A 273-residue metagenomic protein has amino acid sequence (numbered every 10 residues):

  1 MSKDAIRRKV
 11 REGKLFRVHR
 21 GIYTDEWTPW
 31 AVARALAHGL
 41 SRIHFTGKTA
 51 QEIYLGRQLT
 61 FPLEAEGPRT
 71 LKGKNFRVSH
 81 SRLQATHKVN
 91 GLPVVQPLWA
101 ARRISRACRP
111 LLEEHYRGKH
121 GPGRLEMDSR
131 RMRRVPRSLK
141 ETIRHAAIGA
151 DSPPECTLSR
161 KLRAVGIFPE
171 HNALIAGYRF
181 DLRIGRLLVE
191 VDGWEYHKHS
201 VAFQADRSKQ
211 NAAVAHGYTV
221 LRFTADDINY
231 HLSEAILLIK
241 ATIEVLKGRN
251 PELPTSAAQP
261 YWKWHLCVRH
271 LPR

Functional and structural regions predicted by a protein language model:
M1-V135, N250-R273: Short gly/ser-rich loop at a beta-strand->alpha-helix junction or flexible surface loop bordering the NTP-binding
G118-R273: Surface segments flanking catalytic/ligand-binding clefts of nucleic-acid enzymes
